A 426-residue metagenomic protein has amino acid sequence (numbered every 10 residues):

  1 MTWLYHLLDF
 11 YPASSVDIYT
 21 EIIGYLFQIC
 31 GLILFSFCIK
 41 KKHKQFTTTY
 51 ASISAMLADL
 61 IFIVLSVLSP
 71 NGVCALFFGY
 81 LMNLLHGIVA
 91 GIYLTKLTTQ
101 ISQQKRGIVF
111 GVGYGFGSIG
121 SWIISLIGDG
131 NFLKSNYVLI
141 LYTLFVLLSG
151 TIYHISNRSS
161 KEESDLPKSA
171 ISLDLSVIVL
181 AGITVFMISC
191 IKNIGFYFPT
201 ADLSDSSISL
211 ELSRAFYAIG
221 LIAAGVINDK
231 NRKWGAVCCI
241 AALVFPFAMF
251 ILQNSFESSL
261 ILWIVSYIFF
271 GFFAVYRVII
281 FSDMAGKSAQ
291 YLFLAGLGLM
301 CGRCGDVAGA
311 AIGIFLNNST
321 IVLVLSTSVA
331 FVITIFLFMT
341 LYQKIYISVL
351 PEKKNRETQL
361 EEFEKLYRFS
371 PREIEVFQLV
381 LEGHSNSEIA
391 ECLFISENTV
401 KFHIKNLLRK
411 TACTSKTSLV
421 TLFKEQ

Functional and structural regions predicted by a protein language model:
M1-I29, L180-L203: Helix-loop boundary and gating motifs at the non-cytosolic
G31-T48, I219-W234: Helix-to-loop junctions at the C-terminal end of transmembrane segments in multipass secondary transporters
G72-A90, S258-A274: Hydrophobic core of transmembrane alpha-helices in multi-pass small-molecule transporters, especially MFS/SLC-type
G87-I101, F272-K287: Intracellular juxtamembrane helix-capping segments at the cytosolic ends of symmetry-related transmembrane helices
S102-G128, L292-G313: Glycine-rich segments within core transmembrane alpha-helices of 12-TM secondary carriers
S135-I155, V322-Q343: Symmetry-related core transmembrane helices of the 12-TM Major Facilitator Superfamily/SLC fold
W234-A274: C-terminal transmembrane helical hairpin of 12-TM major facilitator-type secondary transporters
S385-S418: Recognition helix of helix-turn-helix DNA-binding domains
